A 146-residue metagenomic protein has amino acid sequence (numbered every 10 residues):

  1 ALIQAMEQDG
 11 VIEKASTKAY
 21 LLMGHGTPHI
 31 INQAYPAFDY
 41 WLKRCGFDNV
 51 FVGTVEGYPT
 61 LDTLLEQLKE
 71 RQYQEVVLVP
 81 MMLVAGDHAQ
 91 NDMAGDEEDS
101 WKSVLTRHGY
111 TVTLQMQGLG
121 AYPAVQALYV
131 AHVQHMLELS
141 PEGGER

Functional and structural regions predicted by a protein language model:
A1-V77, M82-R146: Extended amphipathic ligand-handling, pore-lining, and cofactor/metal-binding catalytic surfaces
